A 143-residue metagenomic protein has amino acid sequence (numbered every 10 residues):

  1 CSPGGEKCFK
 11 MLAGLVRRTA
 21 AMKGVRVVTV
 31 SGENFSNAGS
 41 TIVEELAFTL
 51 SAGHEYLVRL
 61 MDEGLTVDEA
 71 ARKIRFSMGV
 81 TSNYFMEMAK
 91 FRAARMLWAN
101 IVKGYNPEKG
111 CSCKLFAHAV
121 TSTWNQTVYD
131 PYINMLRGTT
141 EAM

Functional and structural regions predicted by a protein language model:
C1-N83, Y105-E108, C113-H118: Catalytic alpha/beta active-site cores
S40-L46, T81-A93, S122-M135: Short glycine/threonine-rich loop-to-helix capping motif typified by GTGT followed within a few residues by an Asp-Pro
W98: Conserved, mostly hydrophobic/aromatic
V102: Carboxylate/His-rich catalytic cores and anion/metal-binding grooves
T140: A translation/RNA-centric and nucleic-acid-associated enzymatic feature enriched in Class II aminoacyl-tRNA synthetases
M143: Active-site or pore-adjacent capping/gating segments
